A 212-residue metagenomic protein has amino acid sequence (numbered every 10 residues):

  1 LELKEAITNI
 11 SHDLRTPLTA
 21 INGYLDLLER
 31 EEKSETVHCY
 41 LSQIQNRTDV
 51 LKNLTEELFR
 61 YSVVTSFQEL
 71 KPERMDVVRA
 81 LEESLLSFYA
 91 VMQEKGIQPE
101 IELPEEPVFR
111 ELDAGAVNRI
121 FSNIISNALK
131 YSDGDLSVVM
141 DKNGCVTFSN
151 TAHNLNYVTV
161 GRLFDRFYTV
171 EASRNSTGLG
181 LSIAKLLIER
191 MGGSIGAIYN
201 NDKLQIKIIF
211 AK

Functional and structural regions predicted by a protein language model:
E73, Q98-V108, N143: Conserved catalytic submotifs in the C-terminal HATPase_c
E73-L86: A conserved beta-strand-to-alpha-helix junction within the catalytic ATP-binding
A128-L129: Short helix-loop "hinge" at the ATP-lid/N-box region of the Bergerat-fold HATPase_c
D135-C145: Short beta-strand/loop element within the Bergerat-fold HATPase_c
L155-F167: Short conserved segment of the HATPase_c
G180, A184: Short alpha-helical Gxxx[C/S/T] motif in the catalytic ATP-binding
